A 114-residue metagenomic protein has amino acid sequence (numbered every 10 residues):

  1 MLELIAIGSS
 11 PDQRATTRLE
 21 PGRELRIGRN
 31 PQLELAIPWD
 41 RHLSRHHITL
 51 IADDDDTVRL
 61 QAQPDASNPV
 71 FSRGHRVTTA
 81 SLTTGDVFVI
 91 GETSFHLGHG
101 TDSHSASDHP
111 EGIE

Functional and structural regions predicted by a protein language model:
M1-L4, G91-E114: Regulatory inter-domain linker segments that are low-complexity and enriched for serine/threonine/proline
M1-P21: Hydrophobic, helix-prone linear segments
I5-G8, A52, S72, H99: Residue-level signal for short segments within beta-strands and strand-turn junctions of well-structured beta-sheet
S9-A15, S67-V70, F95-H96: Short, surface-exposed beta-strand/loop "edge" segments at domain boundaries and coil↔beta transitions
S10, E24, N30, R76 (+3 more regions): Compositionally biased, intrinsically disordered low-complexity regions
L19-G91: Forkhead-associated
